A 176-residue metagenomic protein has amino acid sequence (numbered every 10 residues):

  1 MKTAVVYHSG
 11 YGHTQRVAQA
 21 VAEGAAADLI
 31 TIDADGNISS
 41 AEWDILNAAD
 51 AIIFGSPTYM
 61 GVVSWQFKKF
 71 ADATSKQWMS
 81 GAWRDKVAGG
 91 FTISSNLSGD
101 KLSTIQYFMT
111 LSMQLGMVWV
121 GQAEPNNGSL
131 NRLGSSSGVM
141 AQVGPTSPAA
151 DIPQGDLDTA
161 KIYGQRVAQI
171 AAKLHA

Functional and structural regions predicted by a protein language model:
M1-W83, P145-A176: N-terminal beta1-alpha1-beta2 submodule of the flavodoxin-like/Rossmannoid cofactor-binding fold
G61-W65, D85, I93, Q122 (+1 more regions): Generic structural "secondary-structure junction" signal
D72-S75, M79, N96, Q114 (+1 more regions): Alpha-helix boundary/capping detector
V87-S135: Short, glycine-/small-residue-rich phosphate/pyrophosphate-handling segment
Q114-L157, K161, V167: A charged, well-structured terminal subsegment
